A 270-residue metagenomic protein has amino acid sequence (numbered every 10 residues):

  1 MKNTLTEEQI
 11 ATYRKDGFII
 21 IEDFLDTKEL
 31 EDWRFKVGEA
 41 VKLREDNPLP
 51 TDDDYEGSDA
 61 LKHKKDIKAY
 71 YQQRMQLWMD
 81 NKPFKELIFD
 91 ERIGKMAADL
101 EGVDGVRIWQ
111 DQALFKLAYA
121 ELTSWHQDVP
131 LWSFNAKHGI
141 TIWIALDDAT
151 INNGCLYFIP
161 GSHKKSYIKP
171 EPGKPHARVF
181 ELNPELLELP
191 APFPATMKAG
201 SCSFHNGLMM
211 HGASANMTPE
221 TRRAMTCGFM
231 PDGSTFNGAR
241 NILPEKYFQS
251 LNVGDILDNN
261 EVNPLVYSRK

Functional and structural regions predicted by a protein language model:
M1-K15, E22-W125, L131, R240 (+1 more regions): Non-heme Fe(II)-dependent double-stranded beta-helix
A11, A149-M210, S234, G254: Double-stranded beta-helix
L43, N47-P50, A60, P172 (+2 more regions): Non-heme Fe(II)/2-oxoglutarate
E101, D128-G139, P190-A191, M197 (+1 more regions): A short beta-loop-beta micro-motif enriched in histidine and acidic residues
V103-D104, V129-N135, A145-C155, H163: Active-site region of the double-stranded beta-helix
Q110-Q112, Q127-V129, I144-D148, P160 (+1 more regions): Short, structured patches in soluble enzyme cores that scaffold and shape functional sites
E121-Q127, A136, N152-F158, Y167-E171 (+1 more regions): A short secondary-structure junction signal
S133-I151, T196, F204, G228-D232: Short, conserved beta-strand element in jelly-roll/cupin
